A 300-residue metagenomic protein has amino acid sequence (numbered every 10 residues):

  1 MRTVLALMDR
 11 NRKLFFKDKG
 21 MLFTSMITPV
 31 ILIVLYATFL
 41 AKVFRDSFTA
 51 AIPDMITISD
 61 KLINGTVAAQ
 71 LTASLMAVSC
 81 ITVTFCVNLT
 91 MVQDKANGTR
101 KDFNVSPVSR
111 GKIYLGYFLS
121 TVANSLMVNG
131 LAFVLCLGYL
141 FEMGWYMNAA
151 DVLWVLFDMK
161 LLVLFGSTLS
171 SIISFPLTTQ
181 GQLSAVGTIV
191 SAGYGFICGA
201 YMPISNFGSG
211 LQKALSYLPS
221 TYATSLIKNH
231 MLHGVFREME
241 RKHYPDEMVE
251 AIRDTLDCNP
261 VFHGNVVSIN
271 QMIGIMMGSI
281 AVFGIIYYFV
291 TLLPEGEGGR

Functional and structural regions predicted by a protein language model:
M1-L32, N97-G98, K112, E295-G299: Aromatic- and glycine-rich beta-strand/loop motifs that create alpha-glucan
A6, R10-L14, N97, K101-V105 (+3 more regions): Short amphipathic alpha-helical coupling elements at transmembrane boundaries
L14-F48, V67-F85, L126-N129, I189-G195 (+1 more regions): Hydrophobic alpha-helical transmembrane segments of multi-pass membrane transport/permease proteins
I31, I63-E142: Hydrophobic alpha-helical transmembrane segments of multi-pass membrane transport proteins
V34-F44, S174-V235: Transmembrane helix segments
S47-I63: Perimembrane loop-to-helix junctions flanking transmembrane segments
R110, F118-C198: Alpha-helical transmembrane segments and their short interhelical loops
K242-R300: Junction motif at the cytosolic side of a transmembrane helix
